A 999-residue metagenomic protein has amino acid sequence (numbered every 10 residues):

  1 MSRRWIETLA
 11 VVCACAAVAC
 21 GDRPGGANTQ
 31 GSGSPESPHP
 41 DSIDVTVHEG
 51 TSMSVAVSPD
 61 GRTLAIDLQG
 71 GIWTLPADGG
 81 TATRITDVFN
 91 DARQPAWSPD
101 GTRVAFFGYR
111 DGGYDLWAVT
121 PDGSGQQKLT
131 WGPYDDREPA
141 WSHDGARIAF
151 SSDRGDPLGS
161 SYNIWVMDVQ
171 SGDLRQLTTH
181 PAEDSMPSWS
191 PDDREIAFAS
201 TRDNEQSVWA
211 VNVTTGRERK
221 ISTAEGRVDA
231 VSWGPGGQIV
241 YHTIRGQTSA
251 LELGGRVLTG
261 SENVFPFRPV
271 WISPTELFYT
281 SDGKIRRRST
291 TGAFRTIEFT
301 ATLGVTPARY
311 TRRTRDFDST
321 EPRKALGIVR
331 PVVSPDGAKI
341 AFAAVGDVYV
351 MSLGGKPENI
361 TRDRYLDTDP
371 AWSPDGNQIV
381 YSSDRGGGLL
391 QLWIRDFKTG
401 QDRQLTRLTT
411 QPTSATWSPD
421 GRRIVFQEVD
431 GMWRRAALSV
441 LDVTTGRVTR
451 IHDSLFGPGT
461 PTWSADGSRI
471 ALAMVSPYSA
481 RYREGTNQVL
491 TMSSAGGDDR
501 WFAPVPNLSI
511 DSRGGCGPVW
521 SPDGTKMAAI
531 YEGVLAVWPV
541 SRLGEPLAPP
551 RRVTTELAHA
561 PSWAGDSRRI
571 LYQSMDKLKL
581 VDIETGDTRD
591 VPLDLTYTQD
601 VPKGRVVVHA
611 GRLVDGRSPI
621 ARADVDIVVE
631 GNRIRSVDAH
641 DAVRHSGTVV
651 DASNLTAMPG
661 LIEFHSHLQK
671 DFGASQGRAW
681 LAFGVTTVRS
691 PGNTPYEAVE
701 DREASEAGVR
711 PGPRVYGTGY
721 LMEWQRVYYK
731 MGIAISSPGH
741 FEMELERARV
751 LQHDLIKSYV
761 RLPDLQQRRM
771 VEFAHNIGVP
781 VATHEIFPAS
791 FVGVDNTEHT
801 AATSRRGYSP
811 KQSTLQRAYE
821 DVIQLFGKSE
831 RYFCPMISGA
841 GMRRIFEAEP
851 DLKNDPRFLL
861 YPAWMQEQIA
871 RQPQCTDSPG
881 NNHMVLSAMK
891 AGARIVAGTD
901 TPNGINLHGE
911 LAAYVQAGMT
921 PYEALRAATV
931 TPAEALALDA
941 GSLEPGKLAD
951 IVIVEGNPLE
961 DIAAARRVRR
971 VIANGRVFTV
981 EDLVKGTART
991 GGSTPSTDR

Functional and structural regions predicted by a protein language model:
P40-W73, R323-Y349: Beta-strand-rich domains and repeat architectures in extracellular enzymes and scaffolds, especially beta-propellers
D60-R62, D100-T102, D144-A146, D192-R194 (+8 more regions): Short coil/turn segments that connect the beta-strands within blades of beta-propeller domains
D67-W73, V88-A92, A105-W117, P121 (+29 more regions): A flexible loop/linker signature enriched in serine peptidases of the S9 family
P76-T81, P619-M658: Histidine-rich, glycine-flanked metal-binding segment
V614-D626, A639, I905, Q916 (+2 more regions): Acidic, glycine-enriched loop/beta-strand segments at the rims of small-molecule binding/catalytic pockets
A652-F664, L668, A674-T783, F787-N796 (+3 more regions): Divalent-metal coordination cores built from histidine and acidic residues
E744-L762, T803-A917, R926, A988-R999: Active-site neighborhoods of metal-dependent hydrolases
